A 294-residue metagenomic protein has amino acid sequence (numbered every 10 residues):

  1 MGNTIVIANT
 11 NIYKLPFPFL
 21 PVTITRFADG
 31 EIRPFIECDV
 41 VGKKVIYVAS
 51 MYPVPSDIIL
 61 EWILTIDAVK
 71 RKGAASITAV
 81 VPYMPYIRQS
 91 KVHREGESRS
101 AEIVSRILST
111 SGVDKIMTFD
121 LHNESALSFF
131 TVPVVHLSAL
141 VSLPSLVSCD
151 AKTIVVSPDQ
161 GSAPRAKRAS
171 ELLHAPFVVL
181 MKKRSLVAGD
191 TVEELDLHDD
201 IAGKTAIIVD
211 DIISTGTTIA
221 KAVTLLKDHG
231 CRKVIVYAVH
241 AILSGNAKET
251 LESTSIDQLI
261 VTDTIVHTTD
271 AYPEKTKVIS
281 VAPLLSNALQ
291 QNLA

Functional and structural regions predicted by a protein language model:
M1-A294: PRPP-associated nucleotide enzymes
